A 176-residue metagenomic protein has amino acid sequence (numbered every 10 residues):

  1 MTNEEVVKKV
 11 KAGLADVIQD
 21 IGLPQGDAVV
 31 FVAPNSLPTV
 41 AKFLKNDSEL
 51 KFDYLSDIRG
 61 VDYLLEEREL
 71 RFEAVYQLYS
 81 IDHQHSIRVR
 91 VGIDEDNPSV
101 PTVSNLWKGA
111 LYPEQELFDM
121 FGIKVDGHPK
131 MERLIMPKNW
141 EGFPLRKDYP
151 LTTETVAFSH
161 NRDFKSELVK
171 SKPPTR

Functional and structural regions predicted by a protein language model:
M1-R176: Terminal low-complexity/charged segments
